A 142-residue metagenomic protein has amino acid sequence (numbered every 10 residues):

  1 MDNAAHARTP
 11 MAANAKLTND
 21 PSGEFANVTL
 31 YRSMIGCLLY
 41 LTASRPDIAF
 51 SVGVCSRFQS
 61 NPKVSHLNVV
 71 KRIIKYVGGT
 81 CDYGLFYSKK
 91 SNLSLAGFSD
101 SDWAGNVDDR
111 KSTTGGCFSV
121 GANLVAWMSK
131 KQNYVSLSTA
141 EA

Functional and structural regions predicted by a protein language model:
M1-A142: Divalent metal-binding acidic/histidine catalytic loops
